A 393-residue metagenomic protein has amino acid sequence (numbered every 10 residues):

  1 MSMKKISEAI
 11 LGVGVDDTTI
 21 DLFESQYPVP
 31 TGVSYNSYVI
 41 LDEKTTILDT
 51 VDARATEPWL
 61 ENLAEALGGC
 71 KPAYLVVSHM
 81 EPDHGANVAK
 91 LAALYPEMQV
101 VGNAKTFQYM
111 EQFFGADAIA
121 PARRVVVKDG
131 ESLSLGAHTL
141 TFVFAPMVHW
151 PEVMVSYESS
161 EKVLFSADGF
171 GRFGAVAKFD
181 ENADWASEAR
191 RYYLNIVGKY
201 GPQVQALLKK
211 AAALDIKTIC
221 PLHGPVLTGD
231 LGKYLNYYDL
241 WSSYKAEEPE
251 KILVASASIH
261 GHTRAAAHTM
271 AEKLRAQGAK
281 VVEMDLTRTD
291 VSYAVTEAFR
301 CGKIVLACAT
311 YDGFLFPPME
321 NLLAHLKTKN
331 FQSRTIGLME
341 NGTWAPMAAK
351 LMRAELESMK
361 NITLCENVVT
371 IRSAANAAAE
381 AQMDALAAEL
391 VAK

Functional and structural regions predicted by a protein language model:
K4-E65, V155-E158, K162-S166, T263: Conserved beta-strand hairpin/beta-sheet module of binuclear metal-dependent hydrolase folds, prominently
K4-E8, V101-V153, Y200-A206: Metallo-beta-lactamase
E43, R54-V101: Active-site metal-binding motif and surrounding structural segment of the metallo-beta-lactamase
L48-T50, P72-M80, Q99-N103, L164-D168 (+1 more regions): Active-site neighborhood of phospho(di)ester-bond hydrolases with catalytic His/Asp-centered motifs
N87, D290-A294: Short acidic active-site motifs
V176-D180, D184-I219, H223-V226, T269-M284 (+1 more regions): FMN-binding flavodoxin-like domain, especially the glycine-rich phosphate-binding loop
C220-E248: Short N-terminal or domain-adjacent regulatory/targeting segments
A255-Q277: Short, charged N-terminal beta->alpha structural module
